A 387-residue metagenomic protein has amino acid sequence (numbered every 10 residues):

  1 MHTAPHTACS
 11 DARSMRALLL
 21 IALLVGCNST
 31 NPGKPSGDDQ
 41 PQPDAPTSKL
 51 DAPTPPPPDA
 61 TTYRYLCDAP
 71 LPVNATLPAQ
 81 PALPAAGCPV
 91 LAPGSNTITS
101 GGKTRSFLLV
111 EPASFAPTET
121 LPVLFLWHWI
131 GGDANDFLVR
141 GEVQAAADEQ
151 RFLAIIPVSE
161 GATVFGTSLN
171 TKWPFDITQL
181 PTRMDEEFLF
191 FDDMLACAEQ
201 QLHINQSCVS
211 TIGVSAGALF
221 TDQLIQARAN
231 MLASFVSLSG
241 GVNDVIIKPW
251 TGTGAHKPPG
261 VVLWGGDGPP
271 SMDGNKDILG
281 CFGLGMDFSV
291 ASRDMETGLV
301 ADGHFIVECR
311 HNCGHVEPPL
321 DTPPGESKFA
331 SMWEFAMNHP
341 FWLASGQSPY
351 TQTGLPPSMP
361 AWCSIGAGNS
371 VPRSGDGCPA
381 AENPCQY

Functional and structural regions predicted by a protein language model:
M1-S14: N-terminal secretory signal peptides that target proteins for export/translocation
R13-I21: Sec-dependent signal peptide recognition, specifically the positively charged N-region followed immediately by
L24-G26: C-terminal motif of bacterial Sec signal peptides marking the signal peptidase cleavage site
N28-N31: Bacterial signal peptide processing site
G33-K34, P41-P43, K49, P53-V123 (+7 more regions): A domain-start/cap signature at the N-terminus of enzymes
P89, S100-L108, E119-S207: Serine-hydrolase catalytic machinery in alpha/beta-hydrolase-like enzymes
F107-L108, V123-W127, F152-V158, C208-G213 (+5 more regions): Structural recognition of the beta-strand scaffold that forms the well-ordered cores of secreted hydrolase catalytic
N230-T322, S327-A330: The feature captures the conserved acid-bearing segment of alpha/beta-hydrolase catalytic domains
